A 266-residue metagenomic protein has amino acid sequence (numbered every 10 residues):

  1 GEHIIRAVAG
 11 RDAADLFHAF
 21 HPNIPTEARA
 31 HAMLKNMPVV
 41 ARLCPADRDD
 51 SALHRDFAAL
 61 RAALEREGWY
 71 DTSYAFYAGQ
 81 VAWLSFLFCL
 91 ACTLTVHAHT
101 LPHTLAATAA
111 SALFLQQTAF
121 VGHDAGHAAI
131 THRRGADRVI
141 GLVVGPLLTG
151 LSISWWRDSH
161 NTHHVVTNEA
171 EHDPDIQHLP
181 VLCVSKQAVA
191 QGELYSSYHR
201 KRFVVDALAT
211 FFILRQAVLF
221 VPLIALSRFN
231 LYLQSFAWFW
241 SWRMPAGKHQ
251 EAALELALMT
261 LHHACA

Functional and structural regions predicted by a protein language model:
E2, V8, H18-F20, P25 (+3 more regions): Short, intrinsically disordered, charge-balanced linker/junction segments flanking boundaries in proteins
E2-E65, S85, C89: Histidine-anchored, small-residue-rich loop motif
N36-P38, A82-S85, F236-M244: Short linear, low-complexity motifs centered on an aromatic residue
P45-A52, A58-A63, D71, A82-S85 (+6 more regions): Long, hydrophobic alpha-helical transmembrane bundles and adjoining juxtamembrane helices/loops of multi-pass integral
L53-G68, R215-A217, V221, A225-R228: Short, solvent-exposed linear motifs at loop/edge-of-secondary-structure regions
A63-T72, R200-A207: Cytosolic juxtamembrane amphipathic/interface segments immediately preceding and feeding into a transmembrane helix
T72-T118, G145-T149, A217-F229, G247-A266: Alpha-helical bilayer-embedded segments of polytopic membrane proteins, i.e., transmembrane/intramembrane helices
A109-P245: Membrane-embedded catalytic scaffold of the fatty acid hydroxylase/desaturase
